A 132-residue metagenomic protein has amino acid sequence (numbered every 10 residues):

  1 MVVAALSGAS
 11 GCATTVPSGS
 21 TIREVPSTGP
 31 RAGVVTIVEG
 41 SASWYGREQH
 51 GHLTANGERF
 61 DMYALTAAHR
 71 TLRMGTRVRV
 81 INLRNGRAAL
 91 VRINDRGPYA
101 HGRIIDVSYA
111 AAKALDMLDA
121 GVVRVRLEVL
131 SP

Functional and structural regions predicted by a protein language model:
V2, L6-P132: Secreted/periplasmic proteins
